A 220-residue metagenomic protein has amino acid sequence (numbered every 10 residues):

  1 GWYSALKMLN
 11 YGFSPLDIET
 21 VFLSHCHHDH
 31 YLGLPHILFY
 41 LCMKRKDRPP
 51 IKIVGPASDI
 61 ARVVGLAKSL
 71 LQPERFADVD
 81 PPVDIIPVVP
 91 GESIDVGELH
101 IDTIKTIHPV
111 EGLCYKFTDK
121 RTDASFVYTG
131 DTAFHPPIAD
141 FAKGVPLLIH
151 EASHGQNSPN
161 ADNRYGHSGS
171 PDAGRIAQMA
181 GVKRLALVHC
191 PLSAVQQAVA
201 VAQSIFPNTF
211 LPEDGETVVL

Functional and structural regions predicted by a protein language model:
G1-Y128, A133-D140, V199-L220: Binuclear metal-dependent hydrolase catalytic cores
F134-V219: Cap/insert and terminal regions of metallo-dependent hydrolase folds
